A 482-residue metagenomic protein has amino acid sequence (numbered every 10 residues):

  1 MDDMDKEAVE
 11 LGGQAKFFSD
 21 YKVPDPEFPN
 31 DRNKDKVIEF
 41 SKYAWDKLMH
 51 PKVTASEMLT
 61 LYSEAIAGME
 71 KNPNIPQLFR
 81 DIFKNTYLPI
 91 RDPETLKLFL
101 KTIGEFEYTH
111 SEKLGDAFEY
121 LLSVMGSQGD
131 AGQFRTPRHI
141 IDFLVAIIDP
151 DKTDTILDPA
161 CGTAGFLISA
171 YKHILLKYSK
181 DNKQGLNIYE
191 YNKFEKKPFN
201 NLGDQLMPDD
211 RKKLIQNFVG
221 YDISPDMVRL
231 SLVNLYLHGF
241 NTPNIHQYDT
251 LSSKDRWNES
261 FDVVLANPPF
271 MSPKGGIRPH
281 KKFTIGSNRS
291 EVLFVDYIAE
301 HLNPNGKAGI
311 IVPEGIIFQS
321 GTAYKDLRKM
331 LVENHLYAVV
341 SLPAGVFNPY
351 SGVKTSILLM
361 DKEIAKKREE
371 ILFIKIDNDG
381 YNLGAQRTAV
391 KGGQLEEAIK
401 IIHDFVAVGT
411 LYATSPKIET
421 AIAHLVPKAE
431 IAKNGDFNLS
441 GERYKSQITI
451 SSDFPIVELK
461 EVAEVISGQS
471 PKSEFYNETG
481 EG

Functional and structural regions predicted by a protein language model:
D5-M125: Long recognition/docking surfaces used for binding and targeting
D130-A266, M271-P273, P279-K282, N288 (+4 more regions): Conserved S-adenosyl-L-methionine
T163, S252, P269-S272, E314-I317 (+3 more regions): Conserved nucleotide-binding/hydrolysis micro-motifs of P-loop NTPases
I223, V228, N288-M360: Conserved Class I SAM-dependent methyltransferase catalytic core
F261-N267, A299, K460-G482: DNA target-recognition domains and sequence-specific DNA-contacting regions of bacterial/archaeal
T355-L359, F373, D436: Conserved hydrophobic/aromatic beta-strand scaffold that supports enzyme active sites
I374, G392-F405, K472-G482: Short, intrinsically disordered, charge-balanced linker/junction segments flanking boundaries in proteins
V406-A407, Y412-A413, K417-K472: Non-catalytic DNA-recognition/assembly elements of restriction-modification systems
